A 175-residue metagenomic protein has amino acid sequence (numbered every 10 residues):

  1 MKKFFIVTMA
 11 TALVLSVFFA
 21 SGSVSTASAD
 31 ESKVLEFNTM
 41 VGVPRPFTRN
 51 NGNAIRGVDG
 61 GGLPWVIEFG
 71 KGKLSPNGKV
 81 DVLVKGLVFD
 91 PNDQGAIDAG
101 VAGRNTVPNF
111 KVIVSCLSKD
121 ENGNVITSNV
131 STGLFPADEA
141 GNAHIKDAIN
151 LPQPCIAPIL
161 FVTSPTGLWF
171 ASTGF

Functional and structural regions predicted by a protein language model:
M1-A10: Bacterial N-terminal signal peptides that target proteins for export
L15-S25: C-terminal segment of classical bacterial N-terminal signal peptides
T26-L74, T173-F175: N-terminal segment immediately downstream of the Sec signal-peptide cleavage site in secreted/extracellular proteins
A29-V34, P46-N51, V107, L117 (+1 more regions): Extracytoplasmic/secretory-pathway segments with low complexity and glycosylation-like composition
V80-V88: Short, well-ordered beta-strand segments enriched in hydrophobic/aromatic residues
V88-Q94: Extended, low-complexity, turn-rich repeat/linker tracts enriched in Gly/Pro/Ser/Thr and Asp/Glu that occur
G95-E121: Extended low-complexity, serine/threonine- and proline-enriched intrinsically disordered segments
D120-F175: Helix-rich interaction surfaces within compact, conserved domain-sized segments that mediate assembly or partner
